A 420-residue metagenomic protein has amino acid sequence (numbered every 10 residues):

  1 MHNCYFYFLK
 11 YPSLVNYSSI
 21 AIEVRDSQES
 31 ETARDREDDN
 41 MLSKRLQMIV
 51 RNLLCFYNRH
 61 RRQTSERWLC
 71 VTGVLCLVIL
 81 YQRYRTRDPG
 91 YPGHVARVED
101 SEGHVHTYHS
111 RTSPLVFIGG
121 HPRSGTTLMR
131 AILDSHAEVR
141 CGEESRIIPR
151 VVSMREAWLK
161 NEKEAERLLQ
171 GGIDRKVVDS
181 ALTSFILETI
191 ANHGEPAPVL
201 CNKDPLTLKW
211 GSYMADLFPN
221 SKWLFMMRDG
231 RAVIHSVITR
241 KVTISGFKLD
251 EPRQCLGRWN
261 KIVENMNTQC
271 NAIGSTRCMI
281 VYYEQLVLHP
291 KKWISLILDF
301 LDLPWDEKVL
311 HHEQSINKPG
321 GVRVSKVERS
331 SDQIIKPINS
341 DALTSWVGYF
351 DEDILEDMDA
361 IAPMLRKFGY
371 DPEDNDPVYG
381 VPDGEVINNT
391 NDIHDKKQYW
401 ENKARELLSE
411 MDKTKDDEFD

Functional and structural regions predicted by a protein language model:
M1-T64: Short, low-complexity, Lys/Arg-enriched N-terminal segments of secretory-pathway carbohydrate enzymes
E37-L115, G194, I238-T239, G246 (+3 more regions): PAPS-dependent sulfotransferases, especially Golgi type II membrane carbohydrate sulfotransferases
T107-S110, A131-L217, T243-Q254, N339-S340 (+1 more regions): PAPS-dependent sulfation machinery
T112, R123, K176, L256 (+2 more regions): Short, solvent-exposed loop/helix junctions and linker helices that flank or host conserved functional motifs
L115, E138, K222-W223: Beta-sheet entry/capping signal
G119-G120, E284: Surface-exposed loop and edge beta-strand positions of immunoglobulin-like domains
G120-R130: Glycine-rich phosphate-binding P-loop
I147, S153-E156, G194-I338: PAPS-dependent sulfotransferase catalytic domain
